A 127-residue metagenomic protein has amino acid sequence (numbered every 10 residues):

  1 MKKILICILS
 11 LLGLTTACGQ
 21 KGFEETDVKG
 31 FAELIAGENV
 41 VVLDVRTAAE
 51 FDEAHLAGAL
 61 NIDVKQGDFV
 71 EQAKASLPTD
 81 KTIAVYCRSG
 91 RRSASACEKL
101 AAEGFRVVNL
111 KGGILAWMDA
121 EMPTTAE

Functional and structural regions predicted by a protein language model:
K2-L5, L12-V40, A49-T82, R91-E127: Rhodanese-like catalytic fold shared by cysteine-dependent sulfurtransferases and DSP/PTP-type phosphatases
V42-D44: Structural scaffold elements adjacent to functional motifs in cytosolic proteins
Y86: Short, surface-exposed ligand- or partner-binding patches at beta-edge/loop junctions that are enriched in aromatics
